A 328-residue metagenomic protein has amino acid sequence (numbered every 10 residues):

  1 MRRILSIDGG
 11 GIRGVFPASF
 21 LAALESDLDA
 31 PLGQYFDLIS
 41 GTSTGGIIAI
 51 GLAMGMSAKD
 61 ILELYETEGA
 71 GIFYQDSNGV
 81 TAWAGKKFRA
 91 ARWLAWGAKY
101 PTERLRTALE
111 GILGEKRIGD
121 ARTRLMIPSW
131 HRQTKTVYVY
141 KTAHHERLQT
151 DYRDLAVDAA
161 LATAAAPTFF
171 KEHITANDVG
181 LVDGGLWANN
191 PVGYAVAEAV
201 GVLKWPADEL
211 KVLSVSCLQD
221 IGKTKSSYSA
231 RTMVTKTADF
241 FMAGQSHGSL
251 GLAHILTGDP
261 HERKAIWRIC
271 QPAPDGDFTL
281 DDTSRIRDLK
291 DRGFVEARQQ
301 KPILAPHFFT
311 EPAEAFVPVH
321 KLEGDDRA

Functional and structural regions predicted by a protein language model:
M1-R3, T42-T44, A82-R92, T136-Y138 (+2 more regions): Surface-exposed beta-strand-to-loop junctions that form interaction patches on eukaryotic regulatory domains
R2-S6, I12-A108, H144, Q149 (+2 more regions): Patatin-like phospholipase
I4-I7, D37-S43, L125-W130, L181 (+2 more regions): Extended hydrophobic secondary-structure segments that form protein cores and membrane-embedded regions
G10, G45, L109, I127 (+5 more regions): Conserved small-residue
P31-Y35, I118-R122, K204-E209, P260-R263: Short helix-terminating capping/connector loops at secondary-structure junctions
A98-R124, K204, K225-L256: Surface cap/lid and interfacial helix-loop subdomains adjacent to catalytic sites that gate substrate access
D120-G201: Active-site gating loop/helix substructures
K171-D178, L186-A188, A207-L210, C217-Q219 (+1 more regions): C-terminal helical/tail subdomains of lipid-metabolizing enzymes
